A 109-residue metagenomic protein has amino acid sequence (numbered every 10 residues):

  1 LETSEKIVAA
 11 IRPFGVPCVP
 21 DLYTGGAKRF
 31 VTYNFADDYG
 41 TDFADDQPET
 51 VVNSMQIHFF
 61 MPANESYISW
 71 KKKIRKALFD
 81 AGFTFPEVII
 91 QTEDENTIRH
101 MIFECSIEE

Functional and structural regions predicted by a protein language model:
L1, K6, F43-E49, P86 (+2 more regions): Compositionally biased, intrinsically disordered low-complexity segments enriched in polar/Pro/Gly and often Gln
L1-A44, W70: Small/polar-rich, solvent-exposed N-terminal microdomains that initiate assembly or binding
E5-G15, T50-M61: N-terminal short leaders/motifs
G25, Q47-V52, E95-R99: A generic structural micro-feature
A44-D45, Q56-F60, A81-F85: Glycine-rich loops and low-complexity Gly/Arg-rich segments that provide flexible linkers or classic glycine-based
V51-A63, R99-E108: Oligomerization/assembly interface segments of phage tail-like spikes and tubes
K72-E109: Acidic-leaning, charged glycine-interspersed low-complexity segments
